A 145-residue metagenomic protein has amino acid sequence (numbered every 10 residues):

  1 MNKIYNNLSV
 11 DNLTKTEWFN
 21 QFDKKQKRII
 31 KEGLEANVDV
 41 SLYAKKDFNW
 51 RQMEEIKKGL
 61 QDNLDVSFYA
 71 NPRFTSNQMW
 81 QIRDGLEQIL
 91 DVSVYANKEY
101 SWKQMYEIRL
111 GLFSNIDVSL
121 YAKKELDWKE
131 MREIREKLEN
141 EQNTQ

Functional and structural regions predicted by a protein language model:
M1-Q145: General marker for long, soluble alpha-helical cores
